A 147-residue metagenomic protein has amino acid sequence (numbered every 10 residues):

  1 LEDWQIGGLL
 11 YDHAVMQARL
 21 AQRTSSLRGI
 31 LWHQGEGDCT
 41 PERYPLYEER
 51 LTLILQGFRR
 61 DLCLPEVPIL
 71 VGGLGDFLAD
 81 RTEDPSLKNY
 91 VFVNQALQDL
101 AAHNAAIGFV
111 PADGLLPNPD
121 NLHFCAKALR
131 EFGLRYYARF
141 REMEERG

Functional and structural regions predicted by a protein language model:
L1-G147: Cell-envelope and extracellular/periplasmic
